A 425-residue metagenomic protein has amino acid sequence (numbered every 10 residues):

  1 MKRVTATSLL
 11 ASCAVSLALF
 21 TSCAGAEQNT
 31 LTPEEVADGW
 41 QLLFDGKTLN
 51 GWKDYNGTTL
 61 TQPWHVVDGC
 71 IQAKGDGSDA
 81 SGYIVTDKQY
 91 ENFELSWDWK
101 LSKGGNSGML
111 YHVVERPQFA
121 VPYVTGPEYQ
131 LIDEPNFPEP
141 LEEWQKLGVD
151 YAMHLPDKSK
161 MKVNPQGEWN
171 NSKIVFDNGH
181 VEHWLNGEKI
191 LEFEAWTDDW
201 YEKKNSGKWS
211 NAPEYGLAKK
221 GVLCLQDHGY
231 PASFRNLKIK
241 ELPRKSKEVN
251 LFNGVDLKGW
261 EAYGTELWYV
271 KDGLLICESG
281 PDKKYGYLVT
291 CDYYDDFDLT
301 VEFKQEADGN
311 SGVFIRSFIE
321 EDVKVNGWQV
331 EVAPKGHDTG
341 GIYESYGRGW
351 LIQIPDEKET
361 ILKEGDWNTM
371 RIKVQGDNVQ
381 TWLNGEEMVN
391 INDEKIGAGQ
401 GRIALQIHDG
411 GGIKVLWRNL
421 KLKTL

Functional and structural regions predicted by a protein language model:
M1-A6: Positively charged n-region of N-terminal signal peptides that target proteins for export
L10-F20: Bacterial N-terminal signal peptides
C23-L425: Carbohydrate-interacting regions of secretory-pathway proteins
